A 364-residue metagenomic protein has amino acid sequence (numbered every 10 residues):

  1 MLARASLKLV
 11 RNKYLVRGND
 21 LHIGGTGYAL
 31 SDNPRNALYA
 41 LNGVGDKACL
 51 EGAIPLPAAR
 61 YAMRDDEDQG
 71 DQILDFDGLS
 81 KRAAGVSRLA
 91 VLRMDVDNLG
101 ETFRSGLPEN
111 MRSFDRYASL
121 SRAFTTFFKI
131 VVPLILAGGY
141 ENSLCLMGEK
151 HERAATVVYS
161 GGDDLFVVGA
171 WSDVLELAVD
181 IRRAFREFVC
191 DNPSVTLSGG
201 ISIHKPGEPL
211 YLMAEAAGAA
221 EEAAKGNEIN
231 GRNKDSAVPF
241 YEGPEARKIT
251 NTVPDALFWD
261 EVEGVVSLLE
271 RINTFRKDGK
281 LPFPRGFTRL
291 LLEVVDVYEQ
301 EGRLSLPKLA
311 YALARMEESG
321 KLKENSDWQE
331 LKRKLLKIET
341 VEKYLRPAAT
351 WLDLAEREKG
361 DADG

Functional and structural regions predicted by a protein language model:
M1-G364: Charged, helix-rich terminal subdomains or tails
